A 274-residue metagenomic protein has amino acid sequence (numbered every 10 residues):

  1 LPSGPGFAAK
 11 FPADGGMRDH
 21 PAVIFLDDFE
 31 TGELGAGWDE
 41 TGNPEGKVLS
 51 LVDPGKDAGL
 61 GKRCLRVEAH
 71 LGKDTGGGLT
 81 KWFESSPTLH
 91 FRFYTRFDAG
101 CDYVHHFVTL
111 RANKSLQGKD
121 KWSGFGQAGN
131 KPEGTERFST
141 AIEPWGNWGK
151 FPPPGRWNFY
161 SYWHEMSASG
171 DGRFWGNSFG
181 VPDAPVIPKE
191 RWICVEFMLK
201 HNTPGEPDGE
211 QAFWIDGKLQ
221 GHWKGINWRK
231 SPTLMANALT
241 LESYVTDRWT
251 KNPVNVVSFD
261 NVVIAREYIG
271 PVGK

Functional and structural regions predicted by a protein language model:
L1-N43, G126-K131: Extracellular carbohydrate-recognition regions
F29, C194-N227: Carbohydrate-binding surfaces in secreted/extracellular proteins
G35-C64: Extracellular glycan-recognition surfaces and repeat-rich motifs
P54-G172, F179-V181, V263-V272: Secretory/extracellular carbohydrate-interaction modules and structurally similar beta-sandwich "look-alikes"
T80-F91, D183-R191, P253, S258: Extracellular/lumenal carbohydrate-interaction signature centered on repeated Trp-anchored short motifs
E165-E196, H201: Short, aromatic/His-centered strand-loop micro-motif at the edge of beta-sheets
K189, P207-A212, R248-N261, V272-G273: Extracellular carbohydrate recognition
K224-S258: Flexible glycan-contacting loops in extracellular carbohydrate-active proteins
